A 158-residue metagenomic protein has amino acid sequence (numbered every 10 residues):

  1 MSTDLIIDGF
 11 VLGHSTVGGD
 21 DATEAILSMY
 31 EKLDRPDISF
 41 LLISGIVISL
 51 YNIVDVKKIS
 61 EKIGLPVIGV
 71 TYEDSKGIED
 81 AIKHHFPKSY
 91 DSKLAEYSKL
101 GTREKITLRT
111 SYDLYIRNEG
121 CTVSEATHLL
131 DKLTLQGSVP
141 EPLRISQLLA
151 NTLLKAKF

Functional and structural regions predicted by a protein language model:
M1-G19: N-terminal, Lys/Arg-enriched amphipathic/low-complexity engagement segments that precede the first folded domain
S15, G45-I48, Y115-E119: Glycine- and other small-residue-rich loops at beta-strand/loop junctions that grip anionic moieties
G18-E31: Glycine-rich, highly charged phosphate/nucleotide-binding loops
D20, S49-I53, K76: Loop/helix-junction capping segments adjacent to catalytic residues or to phosphate/diphosphate-binding pockets
Y30, I63, F86, T134-G137: Structural signal for hydrophobic packing residues in well-ordered secondary-structure cores of soluble enzyme domains
E31-K58, I63-T71: Ordered, amphipathic secondary-structure segments that act as subunit-interaction surfaces in large macromolecular
D55-D113: Long, charge-dense
N118-F158: Charge-patterned, long linear interaction tracts outside catalytic cores
